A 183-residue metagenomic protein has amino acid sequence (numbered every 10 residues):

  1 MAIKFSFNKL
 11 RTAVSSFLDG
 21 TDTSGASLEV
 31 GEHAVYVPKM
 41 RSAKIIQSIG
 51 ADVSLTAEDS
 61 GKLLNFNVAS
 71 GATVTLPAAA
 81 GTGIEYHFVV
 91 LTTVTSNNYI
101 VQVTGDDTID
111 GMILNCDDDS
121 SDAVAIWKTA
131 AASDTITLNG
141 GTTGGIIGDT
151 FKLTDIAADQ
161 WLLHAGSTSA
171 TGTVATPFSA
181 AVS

Functional and structural regions predicted by a protein language model:
I3, N8-K9, E29-A123, W127 (+1 more regions): Exposed extracellular interaction/assembly regions and N-terminal maturation sites
N8-S16: Short N-terminal leader segment in a subset of presequences, especially plant chloroplast and some mitochondrial
F17-G25: Surface-exposed, low-helix, low-complexity loop/repeat segments of extracellular attachment proteins
G25-S27, I147-D155: Extracellular disulfide-bonded cysteine-rich modules/repeats
A123-D149: Structured beta-strand segments within beta-sheet-rich domains
